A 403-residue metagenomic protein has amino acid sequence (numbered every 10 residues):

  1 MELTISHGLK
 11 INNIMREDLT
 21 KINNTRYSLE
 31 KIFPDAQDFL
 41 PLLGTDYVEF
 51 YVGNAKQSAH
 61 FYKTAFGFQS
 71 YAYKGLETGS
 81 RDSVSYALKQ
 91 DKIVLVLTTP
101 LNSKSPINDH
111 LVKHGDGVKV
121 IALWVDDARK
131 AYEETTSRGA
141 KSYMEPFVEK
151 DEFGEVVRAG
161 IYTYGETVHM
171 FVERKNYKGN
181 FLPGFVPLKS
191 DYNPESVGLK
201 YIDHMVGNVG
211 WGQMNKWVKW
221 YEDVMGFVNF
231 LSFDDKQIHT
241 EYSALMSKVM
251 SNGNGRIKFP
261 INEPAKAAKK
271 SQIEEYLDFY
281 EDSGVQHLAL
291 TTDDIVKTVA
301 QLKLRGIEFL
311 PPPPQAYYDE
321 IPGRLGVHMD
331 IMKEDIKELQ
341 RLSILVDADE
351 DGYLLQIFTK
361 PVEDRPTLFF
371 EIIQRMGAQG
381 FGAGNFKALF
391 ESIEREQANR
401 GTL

Functional and structural regions predicted by a protein language model:
I5, L9, I14, Y27 (+10 more regions): Core segments of cupin and vicinal oxygen chelate
I14-K56, V118-I121, K178-V218, V228 (+3 more regions): N-terminal beta-strand motif that seeds the catalytic metal site of vicinal oxygen chelate
R16-L19, F39, V52, H287-L403: C-terminal functional regions that serve as terminal interaction/effector modules
P34, S70-V84, V96, L101-V125 (+12 more regions): A cross-kingdom feature marking solvent-exposed beta-strand/loop segments within repeated, beta-rich binding/scaffold
T45-E49, F68, L88, L95-L97 (+11 more regions): Short, structured motif recognition centered on aromatic/hydrophobic residues
H60, P106, Y132-E133, H169-V172 (+6 more regions): Short helix/loop capping segments that flank catalytic or ligand/cofactor-binding pockets
K150-N193: Internal, well-ordered alpha/beta segment that forms a basic, Gly-enriched binding/recognition surface
F171-Y177, E263-A265, I373-G377: Short beta->alpha transition motifs characteristic of CBS
